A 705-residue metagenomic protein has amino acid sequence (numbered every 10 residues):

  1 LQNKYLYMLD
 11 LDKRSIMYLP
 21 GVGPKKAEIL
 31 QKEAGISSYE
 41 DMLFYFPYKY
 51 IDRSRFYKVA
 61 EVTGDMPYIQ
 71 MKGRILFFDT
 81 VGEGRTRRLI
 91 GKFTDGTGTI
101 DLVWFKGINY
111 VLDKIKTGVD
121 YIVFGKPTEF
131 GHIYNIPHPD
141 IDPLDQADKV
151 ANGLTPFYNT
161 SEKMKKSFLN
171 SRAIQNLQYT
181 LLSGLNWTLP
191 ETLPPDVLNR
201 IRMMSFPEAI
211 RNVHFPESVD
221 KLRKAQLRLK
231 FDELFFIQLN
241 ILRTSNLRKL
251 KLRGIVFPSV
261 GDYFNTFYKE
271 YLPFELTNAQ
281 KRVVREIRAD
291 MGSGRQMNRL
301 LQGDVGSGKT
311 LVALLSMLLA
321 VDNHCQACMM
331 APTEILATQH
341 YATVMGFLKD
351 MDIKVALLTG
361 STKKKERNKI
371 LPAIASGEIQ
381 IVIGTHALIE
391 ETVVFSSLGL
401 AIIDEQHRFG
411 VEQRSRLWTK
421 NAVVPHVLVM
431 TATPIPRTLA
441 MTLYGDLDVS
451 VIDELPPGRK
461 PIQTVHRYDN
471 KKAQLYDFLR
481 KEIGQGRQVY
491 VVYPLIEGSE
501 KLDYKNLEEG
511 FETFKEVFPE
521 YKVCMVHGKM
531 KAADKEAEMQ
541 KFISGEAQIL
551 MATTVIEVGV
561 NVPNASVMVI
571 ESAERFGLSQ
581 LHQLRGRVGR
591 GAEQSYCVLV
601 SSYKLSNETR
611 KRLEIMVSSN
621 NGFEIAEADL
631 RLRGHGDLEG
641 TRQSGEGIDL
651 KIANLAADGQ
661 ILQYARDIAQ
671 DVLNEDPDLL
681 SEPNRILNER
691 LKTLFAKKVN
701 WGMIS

Functional and structural regions predicted by a protein language model:
E28-I29, I255-L301: Conserved pre-motif I regulatory segment
Y45-K72, L76: OB-fold nucleic-acid-binding modules
R74, K126-P127, N240, A573 (+1 more regions): Short, surface-exposed secondary-structure boundary micro-motifs
V81-Y271: Upstream accessory/linker segments immediately N-terminal to the RecA-like ATPase cores of bacterial MutS and a subset
R282-R285, Q296-E614: Inter-lobe coupling/hinge segments of SF2-like helicase ATPases
E520, M539-I549, I556-P563, M568-E571 (+4 more regions): Accessory helical-bundle/CTD segments and flexible terminal tails appended to RecA-like ATPase motors
